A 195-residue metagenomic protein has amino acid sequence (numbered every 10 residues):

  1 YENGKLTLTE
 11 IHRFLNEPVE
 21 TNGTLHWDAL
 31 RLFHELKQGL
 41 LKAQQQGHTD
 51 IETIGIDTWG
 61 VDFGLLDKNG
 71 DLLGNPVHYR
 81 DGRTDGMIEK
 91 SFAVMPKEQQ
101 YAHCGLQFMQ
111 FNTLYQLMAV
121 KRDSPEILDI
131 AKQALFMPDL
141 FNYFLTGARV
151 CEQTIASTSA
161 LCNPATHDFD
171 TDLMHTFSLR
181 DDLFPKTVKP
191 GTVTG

Functional and structural regions predicted by a protein language model:
Y1-G74, K90, A102, P185: N-terminal glycine/serine-rich phosphate-binding loop of ATP-dependent small-molecule kinases, especially carbohydrate
K5, Q45-T49, M95, P125-I130: Short, glycine- and charge-enriched coil/turn segments that flank and shape catalytic ligand pockets
P18-V19, D85-G86, V193-G195: A short acidic, often aromatic-flanked loop/helix-cap motif at beta-alpha or helix-coil junctions that lines enzyme
L66, Q100-G195: Gly/Ser/Thr-rich active-site cleft segment
V77: Surface "functional belts" at beta-alpha junctions
D81: Carbohydrate-associated surface elements
D85-P96: Hinge/lid segment of periplasmic solute-binding proteins
